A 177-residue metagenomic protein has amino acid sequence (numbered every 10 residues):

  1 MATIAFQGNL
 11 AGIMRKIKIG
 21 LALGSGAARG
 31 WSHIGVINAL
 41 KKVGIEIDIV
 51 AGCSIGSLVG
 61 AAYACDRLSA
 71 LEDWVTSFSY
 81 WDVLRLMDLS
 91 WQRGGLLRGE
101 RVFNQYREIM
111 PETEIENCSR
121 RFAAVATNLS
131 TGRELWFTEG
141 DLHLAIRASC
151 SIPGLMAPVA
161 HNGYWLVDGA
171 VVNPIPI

Functional and structural regions predicted by a protein language model:
M1-C53, A61-I177: Patatin-like phospholipase
